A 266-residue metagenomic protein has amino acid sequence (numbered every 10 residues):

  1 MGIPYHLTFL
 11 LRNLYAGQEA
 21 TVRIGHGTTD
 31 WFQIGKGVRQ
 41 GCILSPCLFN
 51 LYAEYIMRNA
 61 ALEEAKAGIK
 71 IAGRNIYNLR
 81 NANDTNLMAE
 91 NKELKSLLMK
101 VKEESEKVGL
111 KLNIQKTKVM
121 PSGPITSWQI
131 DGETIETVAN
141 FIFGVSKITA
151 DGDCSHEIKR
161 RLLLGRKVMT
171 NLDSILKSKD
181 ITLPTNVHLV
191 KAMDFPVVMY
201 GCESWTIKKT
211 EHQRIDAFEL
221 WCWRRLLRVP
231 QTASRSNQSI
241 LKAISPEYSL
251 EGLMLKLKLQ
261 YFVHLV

Functional and structural regions predicted by a protein language model:
M1-K256, Q260: Nucleotidyl polymerases of mobile genetic elements and RNA viruses
V263: C-terminal, beta-rich DNA-binding module of retroviral/retroelements integrases
